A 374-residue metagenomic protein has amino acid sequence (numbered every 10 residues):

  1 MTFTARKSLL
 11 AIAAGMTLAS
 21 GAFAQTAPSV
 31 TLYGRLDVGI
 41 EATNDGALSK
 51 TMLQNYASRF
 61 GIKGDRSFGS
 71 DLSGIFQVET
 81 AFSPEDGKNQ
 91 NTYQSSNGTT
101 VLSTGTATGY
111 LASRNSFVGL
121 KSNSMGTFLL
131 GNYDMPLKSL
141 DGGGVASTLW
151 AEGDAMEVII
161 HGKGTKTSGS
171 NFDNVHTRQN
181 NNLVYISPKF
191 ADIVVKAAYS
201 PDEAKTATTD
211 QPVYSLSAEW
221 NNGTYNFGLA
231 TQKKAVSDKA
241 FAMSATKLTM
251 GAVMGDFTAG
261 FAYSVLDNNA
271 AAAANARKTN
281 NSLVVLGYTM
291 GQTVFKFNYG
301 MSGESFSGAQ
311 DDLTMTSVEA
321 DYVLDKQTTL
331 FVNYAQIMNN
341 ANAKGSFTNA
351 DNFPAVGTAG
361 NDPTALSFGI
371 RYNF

Functional and structural regions predicted by a protein language model:
M1-T26: Gram-negative bacterial Sec-dependent N-terminal signal peptides
R6, A19, A27, S67-G69 (+6 more regions): Outer-membrane beta-barrel channels and translocator barrels
A13, G61-K63, F117-L120, V184-I186 (+6 more regions): Outer-membrane beta-barrel architecture
T26-A42, L48-D202, D210-P212, E219-G223 (+1 more regions): Outer membrane beta-barrel
V30-V38, S70, G74-V78, F128 (+10 more regions): Transmembrane beta-strands of outer-membrane beta-barrel proteins
T43-A47, E85-N89, S139-G142, T206-T209 (+4 more regions): Outer-membrane beta-barrel proteins
Y214-Y322, Y334-Q336: Detector for outer-membrane/organellar transmembrane beta-barrel domains, recognizing the amphipathic beta-strand
G360-F374: Outer-membrane beta-barrel "beta-signal"
